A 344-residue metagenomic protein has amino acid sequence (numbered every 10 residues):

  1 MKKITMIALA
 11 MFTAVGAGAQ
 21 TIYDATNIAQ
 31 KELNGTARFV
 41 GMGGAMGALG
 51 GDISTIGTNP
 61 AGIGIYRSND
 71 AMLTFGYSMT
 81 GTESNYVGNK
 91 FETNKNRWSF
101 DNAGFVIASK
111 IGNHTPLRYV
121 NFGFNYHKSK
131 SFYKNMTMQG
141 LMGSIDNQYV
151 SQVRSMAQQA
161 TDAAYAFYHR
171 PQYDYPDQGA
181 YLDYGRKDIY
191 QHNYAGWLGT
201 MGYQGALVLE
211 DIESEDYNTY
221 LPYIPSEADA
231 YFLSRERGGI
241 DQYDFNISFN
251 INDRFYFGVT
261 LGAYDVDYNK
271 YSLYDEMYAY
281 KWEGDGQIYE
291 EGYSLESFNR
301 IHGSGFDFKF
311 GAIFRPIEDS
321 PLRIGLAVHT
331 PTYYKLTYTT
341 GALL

Functional and structural regions predicted by a protein language model:
M1-A25: Bacterial Sec-dependent N-terminal signal peptides
Q20-N34, F39-V40, A108-L344: Outer-membrane beta-barrel porins/channels
T21-M46, G64-G81: Transmembrane beta-strand segments of Gram-negative outer membrane beta-barrel proteins
A37-G51, G81-N96, G303: Surface-exposed strand-loop-strand hairpins of Gram-negative outer-membrane beta-barrel proteins
S54, N94-A103, G239-Y243, S304-F308: Residues that define the transmembrane beta-barrel architecture of outer-membrane proteins
I56-G62: N-terminal periplasmic accessory domains that precede and gate Gram-negative outer-membrane beta-barrel machines
I65, M79-S84, S131-K134, Y268: Short active-site-adjacent helix-start/loop capping segments
M72-F75, G81-K110: General structural concept
